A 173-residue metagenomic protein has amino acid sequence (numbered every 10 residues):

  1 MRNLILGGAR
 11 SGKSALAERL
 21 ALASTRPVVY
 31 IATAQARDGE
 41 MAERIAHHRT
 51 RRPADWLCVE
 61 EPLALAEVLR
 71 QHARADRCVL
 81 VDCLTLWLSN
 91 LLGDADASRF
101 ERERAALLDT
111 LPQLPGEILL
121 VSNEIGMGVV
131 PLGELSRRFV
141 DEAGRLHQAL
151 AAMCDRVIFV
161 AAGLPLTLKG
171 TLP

Functional and structural regions predicted by a protein language model:
R2-H72: Conserved P-loop
L4, L80, L119-V121: Structural motif
A17, H48, L80, N123 (+1 more regions): Residue-level signal for inorganic ion chemistry
R26-V29, R77, E117, R156: Residues at the starts of beta-strands that form the adenosine-phosphate
H47-R49, A75-D76, S136-R138: Short, hinge-like loop/turn segments at secondary-structure boundaries
L63, L86-P173: Replace "adjacent to P-loop NTPase cores in ATP/GTP-dependent enzymes" with "adjacent to NTP-binding cores
R74-A75, A105: Catalytic phosphate/metal-binding cores of nucleic-acid and nucleotide-processing enzymes, i.e., regions that mediate
C78-W87: A basic- and aromatic-enriched beta-loop-alpha substructure that forms the phosphate/nucleotide- and DNA/RNA-contacting
